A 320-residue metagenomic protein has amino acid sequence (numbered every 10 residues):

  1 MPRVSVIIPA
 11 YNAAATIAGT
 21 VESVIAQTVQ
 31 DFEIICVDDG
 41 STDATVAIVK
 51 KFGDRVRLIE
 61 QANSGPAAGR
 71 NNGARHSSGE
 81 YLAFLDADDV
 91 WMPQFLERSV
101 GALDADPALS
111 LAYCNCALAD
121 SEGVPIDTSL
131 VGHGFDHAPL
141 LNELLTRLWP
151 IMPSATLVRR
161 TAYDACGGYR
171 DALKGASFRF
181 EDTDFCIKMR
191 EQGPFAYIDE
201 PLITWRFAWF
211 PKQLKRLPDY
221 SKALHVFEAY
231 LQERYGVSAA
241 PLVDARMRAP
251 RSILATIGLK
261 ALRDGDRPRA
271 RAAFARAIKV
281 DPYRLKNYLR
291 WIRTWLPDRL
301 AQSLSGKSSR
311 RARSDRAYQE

Functional and structural regions predicted by a protein language model:
M1, P150, R160, F178 (+1 more regions): C-terminal subregions of glycosyltransferases and related glycan-biosynthesis enzymes
P2-S5, S23, E33, D184: Cell-envelope/extracellular polymer assembly enzymes that use nucleotide-activated donors
N12-A26: Short, well-formed alpha-helical segments that are part of the catalytic scaffolds of diverse glycosyltransferases
S23, Q30, D38-A47, N63-S64 (+1 more regions): A conserved acidic beta->alpha catalytic loop
Q61-S77, R98: Glycine-rich, basic loop-to-helix element that forms the pyrophosphate-binding segment of sugar-nucleotide handling
L82: Short aromatic/hydrophobic "clamp" motif used to bind/position activated sugar donors
Q94-D127: Conserved donor NDP-sugar-binding/catalytic core segment of glycosyltransferases
G132-P218: Conserved nucleotide-sugar donor-binding catalytic segment
